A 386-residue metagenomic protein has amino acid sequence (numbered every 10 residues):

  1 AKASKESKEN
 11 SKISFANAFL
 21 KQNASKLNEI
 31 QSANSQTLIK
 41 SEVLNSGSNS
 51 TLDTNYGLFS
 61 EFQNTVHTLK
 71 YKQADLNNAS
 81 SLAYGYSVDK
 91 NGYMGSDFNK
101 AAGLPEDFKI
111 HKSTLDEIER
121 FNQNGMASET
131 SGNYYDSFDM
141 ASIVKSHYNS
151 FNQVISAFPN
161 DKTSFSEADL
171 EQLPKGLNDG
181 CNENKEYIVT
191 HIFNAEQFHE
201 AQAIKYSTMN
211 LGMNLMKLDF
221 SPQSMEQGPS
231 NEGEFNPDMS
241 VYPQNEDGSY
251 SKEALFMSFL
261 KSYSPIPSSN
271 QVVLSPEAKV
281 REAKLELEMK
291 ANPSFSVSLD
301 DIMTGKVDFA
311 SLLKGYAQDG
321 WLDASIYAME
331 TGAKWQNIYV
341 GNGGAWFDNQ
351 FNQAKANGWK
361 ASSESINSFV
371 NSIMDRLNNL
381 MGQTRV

Functional and structural regions predicted by a protein language model:
A1-V386: Type III/flagellar secretion export determinants
